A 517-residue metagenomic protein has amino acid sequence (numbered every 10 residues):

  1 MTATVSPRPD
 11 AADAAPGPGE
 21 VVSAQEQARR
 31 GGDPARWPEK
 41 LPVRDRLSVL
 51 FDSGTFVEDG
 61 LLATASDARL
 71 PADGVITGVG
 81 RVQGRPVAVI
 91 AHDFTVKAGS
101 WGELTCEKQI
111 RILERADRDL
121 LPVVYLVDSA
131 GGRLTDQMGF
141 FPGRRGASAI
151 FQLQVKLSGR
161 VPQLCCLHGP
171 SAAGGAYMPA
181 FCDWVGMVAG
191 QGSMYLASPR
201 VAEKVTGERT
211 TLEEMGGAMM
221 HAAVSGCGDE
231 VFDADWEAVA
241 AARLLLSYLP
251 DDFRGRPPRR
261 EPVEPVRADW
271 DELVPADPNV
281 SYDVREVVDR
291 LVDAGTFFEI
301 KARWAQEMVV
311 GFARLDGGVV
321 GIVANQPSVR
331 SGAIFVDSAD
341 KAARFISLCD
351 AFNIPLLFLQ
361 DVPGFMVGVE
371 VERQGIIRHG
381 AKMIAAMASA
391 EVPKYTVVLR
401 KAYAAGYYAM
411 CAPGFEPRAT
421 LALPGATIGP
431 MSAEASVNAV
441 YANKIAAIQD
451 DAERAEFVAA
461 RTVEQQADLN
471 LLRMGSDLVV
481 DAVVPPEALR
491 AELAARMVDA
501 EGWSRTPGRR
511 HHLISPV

Functional and structural regions predicted by a protein language model:
M1-V517: Ligand-binding clefts of soluble mixed alpha/beta catalytic domains
